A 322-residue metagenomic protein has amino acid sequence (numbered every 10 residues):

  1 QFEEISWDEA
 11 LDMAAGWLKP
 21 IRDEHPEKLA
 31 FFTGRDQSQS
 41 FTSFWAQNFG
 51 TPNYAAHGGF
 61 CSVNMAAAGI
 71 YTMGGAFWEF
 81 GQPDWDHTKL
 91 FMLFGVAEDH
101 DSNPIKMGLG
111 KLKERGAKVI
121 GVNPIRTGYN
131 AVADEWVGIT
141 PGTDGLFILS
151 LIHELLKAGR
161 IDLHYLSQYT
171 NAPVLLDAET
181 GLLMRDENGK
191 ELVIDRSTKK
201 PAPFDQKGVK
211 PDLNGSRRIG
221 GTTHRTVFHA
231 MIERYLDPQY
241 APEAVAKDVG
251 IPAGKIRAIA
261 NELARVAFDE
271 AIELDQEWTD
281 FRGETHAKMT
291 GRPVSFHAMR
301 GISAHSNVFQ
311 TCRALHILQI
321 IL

Functional and structural regions predicted by a protein language model:
F2-E3, E27-L29, L90-G95, Y240-V249 (+1 more regions): Glycine- and acidic
E4-D12, W17-K28, A55, G59-F60 (+2 more regions): A conserved hydrophobic secondary-structure block that centers on an alpha-helix together with its immediately flanking
D8-L29, G81-K89, R234-D237, R257-D275 (+1 more regions): Glycine-rich phosphate/diphosphate-binding loops that line cofactor/substrate pockets in enzymes
M13, W17-I21, F31, F44 (+11 more regions): Generic, well-ordered alpha-helical scaffold segments in large soluble proteins
T33-F41, E98-H100, G301-A304: Gly/Ser/Thr-rich loops at beta-strand to alpha-helix junctions that form or flank small-molecule/cofactor-binding
R35-H87: Anionic-ligand anchoring segments at beta-strand to alpha-helix junctions in alpha/beta enzyme folds, i.e., glycine
N130-G283, K288: Long, well-ordered, tryptophan-enriched scaffold segments
E262, A287-L322: Glycine-rich, aromatic-lined ligand/substrate-binding cores of catalytic and carbohydrate-binding domains
